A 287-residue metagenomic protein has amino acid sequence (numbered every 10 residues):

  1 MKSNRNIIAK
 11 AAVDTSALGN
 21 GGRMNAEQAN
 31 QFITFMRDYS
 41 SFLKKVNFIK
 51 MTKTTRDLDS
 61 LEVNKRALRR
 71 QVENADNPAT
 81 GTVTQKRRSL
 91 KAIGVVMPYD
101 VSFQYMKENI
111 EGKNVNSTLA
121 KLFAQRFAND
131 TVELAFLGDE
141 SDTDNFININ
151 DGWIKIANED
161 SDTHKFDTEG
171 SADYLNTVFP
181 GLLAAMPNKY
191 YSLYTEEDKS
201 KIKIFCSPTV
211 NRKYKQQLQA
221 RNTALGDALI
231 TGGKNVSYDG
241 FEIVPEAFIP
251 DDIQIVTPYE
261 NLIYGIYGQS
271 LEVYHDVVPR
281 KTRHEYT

Functional and structural regions predicted by a protein language model:
K2-T54, D151-E169, D173-G181, S200 (+1 more regions): Sequence/fold signature of self-assembling virion shell proteins
D14, K45-R56, V72-T80, N129-D144 (+1 more regions): Signature of extracytoplasmic/envelope-associated structural regions
G19-D100: Assembly/oligomerization interface modules of large self-assembling protein complexes
F103-A185: Alpha-helical scaffold segments that mediate packing/assembly in large oligomeric complexes
A184-S200: Short, basic/hydrophobic alpha-helical segments
K201-S207: Short, conserved beta-strand edge motifs with alternating hydrophobic and charged residues
